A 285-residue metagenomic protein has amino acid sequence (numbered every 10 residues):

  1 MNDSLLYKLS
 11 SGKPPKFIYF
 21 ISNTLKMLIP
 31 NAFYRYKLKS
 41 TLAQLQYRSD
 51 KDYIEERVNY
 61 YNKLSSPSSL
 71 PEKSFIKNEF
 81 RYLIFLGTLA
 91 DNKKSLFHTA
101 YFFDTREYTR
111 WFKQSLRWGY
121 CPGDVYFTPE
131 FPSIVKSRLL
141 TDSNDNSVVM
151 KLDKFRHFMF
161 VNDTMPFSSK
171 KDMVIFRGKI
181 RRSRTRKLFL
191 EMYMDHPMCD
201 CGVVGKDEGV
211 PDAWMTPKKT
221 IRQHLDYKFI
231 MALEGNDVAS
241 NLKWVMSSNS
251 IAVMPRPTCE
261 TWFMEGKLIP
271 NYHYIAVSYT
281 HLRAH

Functional and structural regions predicted by a protein language model:
M1-P211: Secretory-pathway glycan-assembly enzymes, especially type II membrane glycosyltransferases that use nucleotide-sugar
S65-S66, L268, Y279: Short linear sequence elements within intrinsically disordered, low-complexity coil regions
M165-A276: Active-site-proximal segments of catalytic enzyme domains that coordinate small-molecule cofactors or metal ions
T280-H285: Conserved small/polar residues in nucleotide/adenosyl-binding loops
